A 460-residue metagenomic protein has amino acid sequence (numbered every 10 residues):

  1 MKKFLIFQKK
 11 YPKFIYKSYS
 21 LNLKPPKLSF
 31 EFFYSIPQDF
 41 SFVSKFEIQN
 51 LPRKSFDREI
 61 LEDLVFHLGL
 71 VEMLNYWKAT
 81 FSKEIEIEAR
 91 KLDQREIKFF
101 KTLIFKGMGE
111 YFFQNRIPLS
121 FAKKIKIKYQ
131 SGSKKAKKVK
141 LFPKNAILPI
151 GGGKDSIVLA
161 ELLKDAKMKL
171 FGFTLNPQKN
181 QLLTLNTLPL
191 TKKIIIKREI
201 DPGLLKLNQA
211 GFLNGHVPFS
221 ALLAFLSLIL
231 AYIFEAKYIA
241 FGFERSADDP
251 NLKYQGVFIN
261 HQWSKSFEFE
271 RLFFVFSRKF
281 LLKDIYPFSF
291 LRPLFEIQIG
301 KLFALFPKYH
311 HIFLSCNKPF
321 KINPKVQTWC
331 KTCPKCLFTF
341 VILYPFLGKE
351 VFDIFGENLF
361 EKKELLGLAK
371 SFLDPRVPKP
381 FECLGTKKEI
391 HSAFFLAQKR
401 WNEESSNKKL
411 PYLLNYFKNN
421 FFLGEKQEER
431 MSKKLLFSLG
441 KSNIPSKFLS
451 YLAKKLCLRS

Functional and structural regions predicted by a protein language model:
M1-N145, I157, L162-L182, N186-G203 (+2 more regions): RNA-binding accessory domains that recognize and position tRNA/RNA substrates
K2-F32, K283, F290, A304-S460: ATP/NTP-dependent adenylation/nucleotidyl-transfer catalytic domains that generate, transfer, or process NMP-activated
R53, F173-H311, S315: ATP-dependent adenylate-handling ligase core
Y76-I87, Q114, A231-I239, Y344-I354 (+1 more regions): Short helix-capping/linker segments at secondary-structure and domain boundaries
I157-E161, A221-I229, K301, K335-I342: Contiguous, well-ordered alpha-helical segments that form the cores/surfaces of helical PPI scaffolds
